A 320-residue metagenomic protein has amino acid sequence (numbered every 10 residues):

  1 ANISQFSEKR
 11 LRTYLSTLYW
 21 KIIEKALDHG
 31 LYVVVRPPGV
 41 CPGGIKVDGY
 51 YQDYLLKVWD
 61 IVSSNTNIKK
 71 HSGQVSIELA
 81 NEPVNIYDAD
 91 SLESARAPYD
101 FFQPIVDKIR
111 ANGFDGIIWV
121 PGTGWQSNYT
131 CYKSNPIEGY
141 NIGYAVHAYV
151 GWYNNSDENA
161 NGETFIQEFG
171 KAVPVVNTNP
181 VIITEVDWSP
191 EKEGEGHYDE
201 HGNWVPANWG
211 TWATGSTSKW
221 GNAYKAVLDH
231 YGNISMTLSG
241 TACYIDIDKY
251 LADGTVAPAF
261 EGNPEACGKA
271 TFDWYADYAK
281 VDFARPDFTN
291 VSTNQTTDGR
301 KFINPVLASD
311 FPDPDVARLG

Functional and structural regions predicted by a protein language model:
A1-N85: Substrate-binding cleft and catalytic face of glycoside hydrolase catalytic domains, especially the flexible beta-alpha
S16-T17, D100, K219, A308: Residue-level recognition of alpha-helix initiation/capping sites
V33-V35, V181, M236: Hydrophobic beta-strand scaffold residues
P37-V40, V186, T241: Active-site loop/turn elements of alpha/beta-hydrolase fold enzymes, especially the short glycine-/histidine-rich
K46-S76, A80-I234, C243, L251-V281: Extracellular glycoside hydrolase catalytic/binding regions
I234-L238, V316: C-terminal, surface-exposed recognition/capping segments
G240-D246: A short, acidic, flexible beta-alpha connecting loop/helix-capping segment that sits on the rim of active
D287-G320: Carbohydrate-active catalytic/glycan-binding domains of CAZyme proteins, especially the secreted or lumenal ectodomains
